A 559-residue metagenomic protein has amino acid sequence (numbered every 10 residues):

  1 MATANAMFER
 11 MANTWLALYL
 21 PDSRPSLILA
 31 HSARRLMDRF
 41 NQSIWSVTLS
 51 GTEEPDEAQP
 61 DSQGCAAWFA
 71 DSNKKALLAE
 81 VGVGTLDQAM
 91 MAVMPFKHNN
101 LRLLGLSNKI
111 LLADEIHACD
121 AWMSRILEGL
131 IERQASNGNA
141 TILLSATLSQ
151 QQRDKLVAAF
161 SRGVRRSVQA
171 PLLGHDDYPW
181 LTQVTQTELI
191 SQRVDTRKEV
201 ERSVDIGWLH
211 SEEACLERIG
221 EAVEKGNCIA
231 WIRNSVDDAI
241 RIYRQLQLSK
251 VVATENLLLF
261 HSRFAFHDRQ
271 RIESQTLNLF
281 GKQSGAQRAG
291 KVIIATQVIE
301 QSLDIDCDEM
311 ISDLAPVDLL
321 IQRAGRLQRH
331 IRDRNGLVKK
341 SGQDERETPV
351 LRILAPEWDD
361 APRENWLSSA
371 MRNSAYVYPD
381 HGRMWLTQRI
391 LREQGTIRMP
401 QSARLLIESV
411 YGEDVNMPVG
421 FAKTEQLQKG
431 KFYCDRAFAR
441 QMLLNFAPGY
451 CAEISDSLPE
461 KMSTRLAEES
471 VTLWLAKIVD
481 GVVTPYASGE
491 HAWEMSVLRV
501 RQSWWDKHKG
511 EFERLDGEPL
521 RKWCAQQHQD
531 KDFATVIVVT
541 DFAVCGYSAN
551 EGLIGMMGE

Functional and structural regions predicted by a protein language model:
M1-A4, I142-L144, C228-N234: Conserved RecA-like ASCE P-loop NTPase motor core of nucleic-acid helicases/translocases
M1-L16, L27-D38, L148-Q152: Conserved Walker A/P-loop ATP-binding site and its immediately adjacent core in helicase/helicase-like ATPase domains
L20-P95: Inter-Walker segment of RecA-like/P-loop motor cores
K75-A79, P95-L111, A286-G290: Short basic/glycine-enriched coil/helix segment immediately N-terminal to the Walker B
L104-I110, H117-Q192: Post-DEXD/H (motif II) to motif III coupling segment of the RecA-like Helicase ATP-binding lobe
R153, E213, E217-G220, E224-Q283 (+2 more regions): C-terminal helicase lobe and adjacent C-terminal extensions/tails of nucleic-acid helicase motors
R165-A239: Conserved interdomain linker/interface between the two RecA-like ATPase lobes of SF2 helicase motors
G285-R288, I293-M310, G325: SF2 helicase motor core recognition
